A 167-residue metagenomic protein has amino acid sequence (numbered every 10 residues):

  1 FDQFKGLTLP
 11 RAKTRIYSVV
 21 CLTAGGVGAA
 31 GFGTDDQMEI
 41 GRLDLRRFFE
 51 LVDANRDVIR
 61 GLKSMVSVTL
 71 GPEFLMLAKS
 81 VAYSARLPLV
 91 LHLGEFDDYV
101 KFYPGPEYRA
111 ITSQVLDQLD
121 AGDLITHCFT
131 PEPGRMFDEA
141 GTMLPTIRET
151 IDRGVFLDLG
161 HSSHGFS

Functional and structural regions predicted by a protein language model:
F1-M65: Divalent-metal coordination cores built from histidine and acidic residues
D2-L22, V81-R86, L119, I147-G154: Alpha-helix-loop-beta-strand connector modules within alpha/beta enzyme cores
I16-V20, R60-S64, L89-L91, I125-H127 (+1 more regions): Hydrophobic faces of well-ordered beta-strands that scaffold small-molecule active sites in alpha/beta enzyme cores
R42-R46, E50-I59, Y103-P133: Structural recognition of alpha->loop->beta junctions
R46, L75-K79, P106-S113, E139-P145 (+1 more regions): Charged helix-capping and loop-helix junction motifs
L62, L124, C128-S167: Active-site-adjacent C-terminal substructures of enzyme catalytic domains
V66-F74, H92-A110, G160-S167: Active-site glycine- and acidic-residue-rich loops that bind and position anionic ligands or nucleotide-like cofactors
F74-D98, R109-L124, T130-P133: Functional cores that coordinate and move charged inorganic groups
